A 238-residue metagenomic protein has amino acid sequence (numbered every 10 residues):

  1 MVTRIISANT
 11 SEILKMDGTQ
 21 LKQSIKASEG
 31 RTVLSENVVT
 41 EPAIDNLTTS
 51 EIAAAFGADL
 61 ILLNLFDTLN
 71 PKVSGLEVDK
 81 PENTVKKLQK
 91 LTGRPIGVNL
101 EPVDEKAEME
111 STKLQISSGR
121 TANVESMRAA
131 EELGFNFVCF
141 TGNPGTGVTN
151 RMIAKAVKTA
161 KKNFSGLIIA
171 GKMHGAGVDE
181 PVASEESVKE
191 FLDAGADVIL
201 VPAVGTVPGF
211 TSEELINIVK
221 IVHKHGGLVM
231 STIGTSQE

Functional and structural regions predicted by a protein language model:
T10-K26, I44-L47, L69-L88, P144-S165 (+2 more regions): Active-site-adjacent beta->alpha loops and helix N-cap segments on the catalytic face of soluble alpha/beta enzymes
K26, S50-G57, E82-G93, M127-G134 (+3 more regions): Acidic (Asp/Glu)-rich catalytic clusters
R31-N37, I61-L63, R94-P102, V138-F140 (+3 more regions): Hydrophobic faces of well-ordered beta-strands that scaffold small-molecule active sites in alpha/beta enzyme cores
R31-T48, P102-V124, A170-E186, M230-E238: Active-site mouth loops of central-metabolism enzymes
E36-P102: Non-catalytic, usually N-terminal nucleic-acid engagement modules in DNA/RNA processing proteins
D59-P71, E132-T146, E190-P208: Glycine-rich phosphate-binding active-site loops on the catalytic face of alpha/beta enzymes
K106-T159: Hydrophobic alpha-helical segments and helix pairs
V198-E238: Catalytic alpha/beta core domains of metabolic enzymes, predominantly
